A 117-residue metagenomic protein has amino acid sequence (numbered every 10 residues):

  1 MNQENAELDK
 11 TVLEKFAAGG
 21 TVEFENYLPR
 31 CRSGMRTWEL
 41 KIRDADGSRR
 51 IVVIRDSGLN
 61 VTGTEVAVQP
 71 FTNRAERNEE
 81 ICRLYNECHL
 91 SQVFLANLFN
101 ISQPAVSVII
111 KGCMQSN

Functional and structural regions predicted by a protein language model:
M1-T21: Short Lys/Arg-enriched alpha/beta "domain-start" segment
N2-D9, S57-E79: Short, Lys/Arg-enriched anionic-surface-contact patches
R30-Q69: Basic, low-complexity segments
C82, V93: Residues within the helices of the helix-turn-helix
F94-F99: Short alpha-helical "recognition helix" segments of helix-turn-helix
S107-N117: Short, solvent-exposed alpha-helical "recognition" segments
